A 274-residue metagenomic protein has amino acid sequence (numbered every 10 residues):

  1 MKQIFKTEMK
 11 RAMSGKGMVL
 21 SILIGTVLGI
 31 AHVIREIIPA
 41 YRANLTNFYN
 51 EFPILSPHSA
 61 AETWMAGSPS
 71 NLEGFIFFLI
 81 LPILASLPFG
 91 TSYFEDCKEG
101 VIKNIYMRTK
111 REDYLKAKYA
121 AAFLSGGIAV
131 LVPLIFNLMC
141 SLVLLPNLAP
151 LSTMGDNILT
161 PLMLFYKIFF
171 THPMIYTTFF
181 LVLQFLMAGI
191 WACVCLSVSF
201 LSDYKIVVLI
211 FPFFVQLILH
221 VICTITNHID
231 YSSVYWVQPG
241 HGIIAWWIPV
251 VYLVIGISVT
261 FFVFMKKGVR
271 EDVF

Functional and structural regions predicted by a protein language model:
M1-T26: Aromatic- and glycine-rich beta-strand/loop motifs that create alpha-glucan
G17-M18, K110-E112, K116, Y204-L209: Membrane-helix interface segments
S21-T26, K205-L219, G256: Central hydrophobic cores of alpha-helical transmembrane segments in multi-pass integral membrane proteins
I24-L84, G90, F94, Y119-A192 (+2 more regions): Secretory targeting signals
I37-L45, L138-P150, Y204, T224 (+2 more regions): Transmembrane helix-loop junctions in multipass membrane proteins, especially transporters and channels
S92-S125: Helix-loop-helix units of permease transmembrane domains in multi-pass membrane transporters, especially ABC
S197, V254-F274: Junction motif at the cytosolic side of a transmembrane helix
S202, L209, I222-W247: Extracellular/periplasmic helix-loop-helix junctions in multi-pass membrane proteins
